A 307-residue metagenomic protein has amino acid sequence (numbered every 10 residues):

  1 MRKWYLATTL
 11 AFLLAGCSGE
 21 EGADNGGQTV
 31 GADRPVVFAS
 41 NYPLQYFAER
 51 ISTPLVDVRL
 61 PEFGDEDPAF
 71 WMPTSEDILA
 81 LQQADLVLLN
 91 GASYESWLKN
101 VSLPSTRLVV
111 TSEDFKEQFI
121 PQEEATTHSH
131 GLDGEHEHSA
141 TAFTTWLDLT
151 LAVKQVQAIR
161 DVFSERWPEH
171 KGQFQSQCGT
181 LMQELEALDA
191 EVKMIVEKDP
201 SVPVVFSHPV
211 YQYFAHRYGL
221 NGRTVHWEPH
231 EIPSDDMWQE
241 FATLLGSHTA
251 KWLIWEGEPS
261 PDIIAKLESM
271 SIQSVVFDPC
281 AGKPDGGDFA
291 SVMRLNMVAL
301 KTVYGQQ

Functional and structural regions predicted by a protein language model:
M1-W4: Positively charged n-region of N-terminal signal peptides that target proteins for export
A7-A15: Bacterial N-terminal signal peptides
C17-Q307: Extracytoplasmic metal-acquisition and chelation regions
